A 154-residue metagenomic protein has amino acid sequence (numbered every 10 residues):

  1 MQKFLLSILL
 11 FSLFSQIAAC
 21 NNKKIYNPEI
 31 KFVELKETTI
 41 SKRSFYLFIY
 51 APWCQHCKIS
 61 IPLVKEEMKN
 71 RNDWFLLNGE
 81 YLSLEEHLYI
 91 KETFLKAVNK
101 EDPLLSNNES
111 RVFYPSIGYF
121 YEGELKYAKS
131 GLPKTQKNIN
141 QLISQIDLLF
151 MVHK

Functional and structural regions predicted by a protein language model:
F4-N21: Sec-dependent N-terminal signal peptides of Gram-positive bacterial secreted proteins and lipoproteins
N21-K42, Q145-K154: N-terminal leader/targeting and pre-domain segments
E37-D73: Local sequence-structure signature of Cys/Sec-based thiol-disulfide redox active-site neighborhoods
L47-F48, F75-L77, S116-G118: Structural recognition of the beta-strand scaffold that forms the well-ordered cores of secreted hydrolase catalytic
P52-H56, E80-S83, L125, P133: Solvent-exposed loop/turn segments at secondary-structure junctions within structured extracellular/periplasmic domains
N72-A97: Thiol-based oxidoreductase modules, predominantly thioredoxin-like and allied folds used for disulfide exchange
T93-Y114, F120-E122: Short, internal strand/loop/helix patches that form the active-site neighborhood or redox-interaction surface
S110-K154: Non-catalytic, surface beta->alpha helical segment in thiol-disulfide oxidoreductase systems
